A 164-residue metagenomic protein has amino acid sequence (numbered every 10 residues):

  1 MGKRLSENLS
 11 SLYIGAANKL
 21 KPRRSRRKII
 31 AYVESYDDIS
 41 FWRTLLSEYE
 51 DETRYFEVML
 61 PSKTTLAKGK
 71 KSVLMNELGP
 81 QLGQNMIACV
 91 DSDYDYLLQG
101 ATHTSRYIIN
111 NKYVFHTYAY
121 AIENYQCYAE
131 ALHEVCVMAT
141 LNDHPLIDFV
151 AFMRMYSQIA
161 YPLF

Functional and structural regions predicted by a protein language model:
M1-F164: Acidic, divalent-metal-binding catalytic cores of TOPRIM and closely related two-metal-ion phosphodiester/pyrophosphate
